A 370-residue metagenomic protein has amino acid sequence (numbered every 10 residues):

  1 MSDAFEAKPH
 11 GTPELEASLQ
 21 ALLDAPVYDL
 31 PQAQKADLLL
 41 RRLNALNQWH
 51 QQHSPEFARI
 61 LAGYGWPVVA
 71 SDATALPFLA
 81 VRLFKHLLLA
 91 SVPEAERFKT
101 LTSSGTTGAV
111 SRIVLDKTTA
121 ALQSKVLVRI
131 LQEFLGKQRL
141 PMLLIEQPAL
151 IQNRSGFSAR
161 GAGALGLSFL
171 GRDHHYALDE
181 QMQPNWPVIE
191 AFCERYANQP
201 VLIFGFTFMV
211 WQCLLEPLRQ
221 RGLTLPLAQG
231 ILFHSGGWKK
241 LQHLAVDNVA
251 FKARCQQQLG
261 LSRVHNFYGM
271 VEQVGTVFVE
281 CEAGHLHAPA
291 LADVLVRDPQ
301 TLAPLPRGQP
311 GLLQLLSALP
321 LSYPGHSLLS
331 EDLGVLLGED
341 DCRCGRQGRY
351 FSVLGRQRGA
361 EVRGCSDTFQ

Functional and structural regions predicted by a protein language model:
S2-L30, D37-Q48, A164-Q370: Active-site glycine/GP-rich loop and adjacent strand/helix microenvironment that borders small-molecule binding pockets
A33, D37, Q48, Q52-T102 (+5 more regions): Active-site diphosphate/adenylate-binding microenvironment
E56-L61, A90-F98, L122-L127, E146-N153 (+2 more regions): Short, charge-rich amphipathic segments
T102, L143, L202-F204: Short, conserved beta-strand segments within well-ordered enzyme catalytic domains that often line or immediately flank
T106-A109, M270: Gly/Ser/Thr-rich helix-start
T107, D116-T119, Q123-Q181: Internal, well-ordered alpha/beta segment that forms a basic, Gly-enriched binding/recognition surface
G108-V110, T301-L302: Detector for glycine-centered tight turns/loop "hinges" at secondary-structure junctions
A109, A149, G237-K240: A short, flexible beta-alpha/helix-coil linker loop
